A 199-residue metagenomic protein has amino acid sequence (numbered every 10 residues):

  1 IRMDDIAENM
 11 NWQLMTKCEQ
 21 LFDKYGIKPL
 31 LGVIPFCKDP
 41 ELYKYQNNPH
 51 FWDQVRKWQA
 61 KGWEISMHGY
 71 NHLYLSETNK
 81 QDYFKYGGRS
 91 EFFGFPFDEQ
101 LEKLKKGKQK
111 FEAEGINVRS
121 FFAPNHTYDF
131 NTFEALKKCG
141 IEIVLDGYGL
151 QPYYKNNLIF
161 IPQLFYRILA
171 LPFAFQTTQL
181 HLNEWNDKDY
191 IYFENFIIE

Functional and structural regions predicted by a protein language model:
I1-A7, Y70, Y86-G88, E114-H126: Active-site groove signature of glycoside hydrolases
I1-E64, I198: Active-site beta->alpha N-cap acidic-glycine motif
I1-M3, P29-L31, I65-H68, V118-F121 (+2 more regions): Hydrophobic faces of well-ordered beta-strands that scaffold small-molecule active sites in alpha/beta enzyme cores
I1-W12, L21-F22, F133-E199: C-terminal active-site subregion of NodB/CE4 polysaccharide deacetylases
I6-L14, P35-H50, L73, F97-D98 (+3 more regions): Acidic-and-aromatic substrate-binding clefts and catalytic sites of carbohydrate-active enzymes
L14-C18, H50-V55, K103, G107-K110 (+2 more regions): A general structural detector for well-ordered alpha-helical segments in enzyme core domains, enriched
L75-G87: Short, flexible, mixed-charge acidic loops at enzyme active sites
E91-P162, I191: Catalytic domains of cell-wall/extracellular-matrix polysaccharide-remodeling enzymes, centered on de-N-acetylation
